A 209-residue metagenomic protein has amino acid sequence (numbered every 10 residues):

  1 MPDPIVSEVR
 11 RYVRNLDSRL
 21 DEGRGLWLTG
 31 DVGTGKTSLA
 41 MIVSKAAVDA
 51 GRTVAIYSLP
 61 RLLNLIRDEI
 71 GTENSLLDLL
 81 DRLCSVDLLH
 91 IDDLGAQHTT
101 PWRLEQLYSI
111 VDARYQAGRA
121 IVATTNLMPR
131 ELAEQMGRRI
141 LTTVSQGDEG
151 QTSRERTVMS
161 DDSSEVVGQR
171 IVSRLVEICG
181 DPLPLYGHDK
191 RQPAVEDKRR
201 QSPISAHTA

Functional and structural regions predicted by a protein language model:
M1-L26: Pre-Walker A (pre-P-loop) alpha-helix and adjacent loop at the N terminus of AAA/AAA+ ATPase modules, a conserved
I5-V6, V48-S85, P101: Short glycine-rich substrate-engagement loop in P-loop NTPases that contacts/grips substrate
L20-A40: Walker A/P-loop nucleotide-binding motif
T37-R52: P-loop NTPase Walker A phosphate-binding motif
V48, L62-E69, L94-A209: Replace "adjacent to P-loop NTPase cores in ATP/GTP-dependent enzymes" with "adjacent to NTP-binding cores
R52-T53, S85-L88, A117-A123: Loop/turn-to-beta-strand initiation segments
